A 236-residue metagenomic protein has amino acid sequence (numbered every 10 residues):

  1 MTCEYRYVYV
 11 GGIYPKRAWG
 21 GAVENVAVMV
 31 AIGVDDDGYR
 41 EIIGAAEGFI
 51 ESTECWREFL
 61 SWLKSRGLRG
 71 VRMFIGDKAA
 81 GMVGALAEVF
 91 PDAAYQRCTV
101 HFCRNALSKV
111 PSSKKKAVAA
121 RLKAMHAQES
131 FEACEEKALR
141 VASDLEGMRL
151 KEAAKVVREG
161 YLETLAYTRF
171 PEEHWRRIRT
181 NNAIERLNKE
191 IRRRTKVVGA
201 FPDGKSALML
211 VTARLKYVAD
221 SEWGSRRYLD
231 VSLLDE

Functional and structural regions predicted by a protein language model:
M1-I75, A80, G84, V89-D92 (+2 more regions): RNase H-like nuclease fold core
Y7, N25, T53-R57, G76-V83 (+8 more regions): Amphipathic alpha-helical transducer elements in NTP-driven molecular machines
G48, V110, A117-R121, M125 (+2 more regions): A short, charged helix-loop
M73-A80, A85-R121: Conserved beta-strand -> loop -> alpha-helix junction used to position metal-binding or nucleic-acid-contacting
A127-E236: Acidic/histidine-rich catalytic cores and adjacent linkers of DNA breakage/strand-transfer/modification proteins
